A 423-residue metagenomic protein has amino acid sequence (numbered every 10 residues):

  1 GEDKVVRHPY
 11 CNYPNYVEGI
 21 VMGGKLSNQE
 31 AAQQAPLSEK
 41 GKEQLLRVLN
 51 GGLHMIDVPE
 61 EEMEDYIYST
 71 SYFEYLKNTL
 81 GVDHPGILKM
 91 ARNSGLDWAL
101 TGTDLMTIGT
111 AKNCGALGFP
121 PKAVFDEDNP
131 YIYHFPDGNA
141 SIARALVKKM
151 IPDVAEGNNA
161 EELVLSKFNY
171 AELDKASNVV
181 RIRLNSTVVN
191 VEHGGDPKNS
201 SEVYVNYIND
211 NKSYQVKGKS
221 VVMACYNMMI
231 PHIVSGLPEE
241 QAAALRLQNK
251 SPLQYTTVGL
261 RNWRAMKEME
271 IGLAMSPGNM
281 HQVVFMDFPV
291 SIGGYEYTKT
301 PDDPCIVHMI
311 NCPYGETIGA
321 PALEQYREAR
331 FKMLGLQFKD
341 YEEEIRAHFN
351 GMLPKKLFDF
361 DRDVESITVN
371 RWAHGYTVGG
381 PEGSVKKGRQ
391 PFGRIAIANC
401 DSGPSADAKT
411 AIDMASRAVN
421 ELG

Functional and structural regions predicted by a protein language model:
G1, S69-F73, T79-G81, G138 (+11 more regions): Conserved beta-strand->loop/alpha-helix structural units within folded catalytic cores of enzymes with alpha/beta
G1-V48: Dinucleotide-binding Rossmann-like beta1-alpha1 core, especially the glycine-rich loop that anchors the ADP
P14-I20, N169-N178, T187-P197, S201-N206 (+1 more regions): Charged, often glycine-rich, active-site loop that binds/positions anionic groups
N50-S186, G194-S201: Active-site/ligand-binding neighborhood in enzyme catalytic cores
V58-Y66, D128-D137, Q241-N249, E324-D340 (+1 more regions): Active-site rim elements
L80-R92, A242-L245, K355-V364: Short, surface-exposed acidic
V180, L184-V307, G315-T317: Mid-domain catalytic core of redox enzymes that form a hydrophobic substrate pocket/lid adjacent to a catalytic redox
I208, G259, A265-G423: Conserved flavin/dinucleotide-binding core of flavoenzymes
